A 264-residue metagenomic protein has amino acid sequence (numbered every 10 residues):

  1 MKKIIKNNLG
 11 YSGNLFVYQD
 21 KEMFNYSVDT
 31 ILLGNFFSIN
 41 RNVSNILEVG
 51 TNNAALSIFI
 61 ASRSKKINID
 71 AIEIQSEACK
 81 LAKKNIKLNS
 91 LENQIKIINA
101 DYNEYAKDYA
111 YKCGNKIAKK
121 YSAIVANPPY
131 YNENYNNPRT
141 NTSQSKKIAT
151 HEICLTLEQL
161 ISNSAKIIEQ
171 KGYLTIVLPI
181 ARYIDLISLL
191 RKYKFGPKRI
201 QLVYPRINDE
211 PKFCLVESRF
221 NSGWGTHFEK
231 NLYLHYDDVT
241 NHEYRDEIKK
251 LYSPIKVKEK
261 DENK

Functional and structural regions predicted by a protein language model:
M1-G13, K107-K119, V257-K264: Short, Lys/Arg-enriched, disordered terminal segments
K2-N40: Class I SAM-dependent transferase core
L15, S44, I67, N93-I95 (+2 more regions): A structural micro-motif
F16-Y18, E22, Y26, I153-P205 (+1 more regions): Conserved Class I SAM-dependent methyltransferase catalytic core
L33, N127, L160, S218: Residue-level signal for inorganic ion chemistry
F36-I117, A123-A126, N132-N137, S162: Conserved SAM/SAH cofactor-binding pocket of Class I
P128-Q159: Mobile active-site "lid"/loop adjacent to the S-adenosyl-L-methionine
E210-K264: SAM/dcSAM-binding transferase cores
